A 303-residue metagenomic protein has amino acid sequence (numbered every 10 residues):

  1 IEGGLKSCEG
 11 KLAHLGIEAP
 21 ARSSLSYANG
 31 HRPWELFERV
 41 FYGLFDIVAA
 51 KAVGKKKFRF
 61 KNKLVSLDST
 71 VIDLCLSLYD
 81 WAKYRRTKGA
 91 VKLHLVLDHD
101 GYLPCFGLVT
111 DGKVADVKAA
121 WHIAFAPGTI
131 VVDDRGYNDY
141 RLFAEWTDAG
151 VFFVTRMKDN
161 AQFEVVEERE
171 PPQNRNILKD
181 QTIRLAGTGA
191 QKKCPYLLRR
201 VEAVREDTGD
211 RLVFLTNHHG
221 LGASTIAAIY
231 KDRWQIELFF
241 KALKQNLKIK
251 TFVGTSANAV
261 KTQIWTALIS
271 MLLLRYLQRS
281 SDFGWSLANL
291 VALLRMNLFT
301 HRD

Functional and structural regions predicted by a protein language model:
I1-G16: DNA-recognition alpha helix
I1-G4, N29-R32, R39-L44, V48 (+3 more regions): Single, function-defining residue in the core of a domain
L15-R32: Major-groove recognition helix of helix-turn-helix-like DNA-binding domains
A82: A glycine- and small-aliphatic-rich helix-loop capping segment at beta-alpha/alpha-beta transitions that lines
